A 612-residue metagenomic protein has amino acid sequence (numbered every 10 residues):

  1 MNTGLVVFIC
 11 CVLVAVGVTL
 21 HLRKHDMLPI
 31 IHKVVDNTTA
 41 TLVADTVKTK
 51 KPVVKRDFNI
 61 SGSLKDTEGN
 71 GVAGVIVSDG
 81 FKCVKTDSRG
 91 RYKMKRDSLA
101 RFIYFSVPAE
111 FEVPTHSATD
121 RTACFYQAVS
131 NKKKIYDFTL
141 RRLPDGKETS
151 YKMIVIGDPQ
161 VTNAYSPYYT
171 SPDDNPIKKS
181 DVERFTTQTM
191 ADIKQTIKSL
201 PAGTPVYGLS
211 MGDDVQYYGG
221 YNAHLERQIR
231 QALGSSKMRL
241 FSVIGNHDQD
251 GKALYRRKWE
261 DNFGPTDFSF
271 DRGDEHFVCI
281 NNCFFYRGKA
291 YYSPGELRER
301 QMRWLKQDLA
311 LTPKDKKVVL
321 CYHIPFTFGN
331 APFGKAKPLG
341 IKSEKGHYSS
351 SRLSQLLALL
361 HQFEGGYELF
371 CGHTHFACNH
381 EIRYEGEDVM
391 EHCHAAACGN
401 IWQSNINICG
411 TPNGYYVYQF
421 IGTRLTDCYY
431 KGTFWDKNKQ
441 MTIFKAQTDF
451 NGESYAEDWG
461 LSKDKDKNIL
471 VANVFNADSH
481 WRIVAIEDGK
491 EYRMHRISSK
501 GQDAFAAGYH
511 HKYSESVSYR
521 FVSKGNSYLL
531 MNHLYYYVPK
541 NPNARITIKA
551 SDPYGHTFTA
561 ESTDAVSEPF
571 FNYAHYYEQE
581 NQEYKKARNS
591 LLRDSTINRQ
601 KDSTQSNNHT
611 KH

Functional and structural regions predicted by a protein language model:
I30-N59, D97, E112-N222: N-terminal active-site segment of His-dependent metallophosphoesterases
R56-D57, S63, E68, G74-K85: Short amphipathic beta-strand segments in non-cytosolic proteins
I60-D66, G90, F138: A short, amphipathic beta-strand motif
V75, F81-M94, R496-Q502: Short, acidic Ser/Thr/Gly-rich low-complexity loop/linker segments typical of extracellular and cell-surface proteins
K93-F102: Short Pro-Gly-centered beta-turn/loop motif in secreted/extracellular proteins
A109-H116, A123-K132, G219-P313, A336-E368 (+2 more regions): Extended active-site neighborhood of metal-dependent phosphoesterases/phosphodiesterases
D388-A477, W481-D488, L529-S562, L591-L592: Binuclear metal-dependent phosphoesterase catalytic core
Q502-Y537: Aromatic sugar-binding surface patches on proteins that engage polysaccharides or sugar-phosphate polymers
